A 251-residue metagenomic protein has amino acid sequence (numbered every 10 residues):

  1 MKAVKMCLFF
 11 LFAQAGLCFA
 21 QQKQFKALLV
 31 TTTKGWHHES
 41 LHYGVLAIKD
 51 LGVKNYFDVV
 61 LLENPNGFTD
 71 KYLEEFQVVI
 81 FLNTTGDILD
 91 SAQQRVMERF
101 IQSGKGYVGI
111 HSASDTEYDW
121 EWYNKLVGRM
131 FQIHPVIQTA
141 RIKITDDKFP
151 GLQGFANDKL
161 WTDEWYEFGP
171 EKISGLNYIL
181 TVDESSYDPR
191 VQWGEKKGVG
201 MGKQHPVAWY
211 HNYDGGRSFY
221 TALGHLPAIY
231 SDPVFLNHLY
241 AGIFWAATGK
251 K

Functional and structural regions predicted by a protein language model:
M1-K23: Bacterial Sec-dependent N-terminal signal peptides
Q22-F25, T31, V53-F57, Y187-D188 (+2 more regions): Extracellular ligand-binding/catalytic regions of CAZymes and related secreted enzymes and adhesion modules
Q24-T116: Helical hinge/lid and interdomain linker segments adjacent to catalytic or ligand-binding clefts that mediate domain
Y43, A47, E75, A92 (+6 more regions): Extracytoplasmic/secreted proteins, especially bacterial periplasmic and envelope-associated proteins
L62, T181, T221: Hydrophobic residues at beta-strand termini and immediately following loops that shape nucleotide-binding pockets
D87-N157: A glycine-rich, often tryptophan-bearing local segment used as a flexible ligand/cofactor-contacting loop or short
P135-D214: Catalytic beta-strand/loop cores that center a nucleophilic Ser/Cys/Thr and support acyl-enzyme chemistry
